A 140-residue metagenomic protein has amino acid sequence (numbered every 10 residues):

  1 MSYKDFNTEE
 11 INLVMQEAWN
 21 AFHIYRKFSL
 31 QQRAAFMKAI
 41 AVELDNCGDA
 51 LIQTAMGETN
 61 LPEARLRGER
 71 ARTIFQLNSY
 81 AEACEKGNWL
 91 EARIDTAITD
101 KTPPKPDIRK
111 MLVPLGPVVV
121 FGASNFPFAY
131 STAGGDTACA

Functional and structural regions predicted by a protein language model:
M1-P103: N-terminal Rossmann-like NAD(P)+-binding subdomain of aldehyde/semialdehyde dehydrogenases
R93-A140: Conserved small-residue-rich beta-alpha loop and adjacent elements that most often cradle the phosphate/pyrophosphate
